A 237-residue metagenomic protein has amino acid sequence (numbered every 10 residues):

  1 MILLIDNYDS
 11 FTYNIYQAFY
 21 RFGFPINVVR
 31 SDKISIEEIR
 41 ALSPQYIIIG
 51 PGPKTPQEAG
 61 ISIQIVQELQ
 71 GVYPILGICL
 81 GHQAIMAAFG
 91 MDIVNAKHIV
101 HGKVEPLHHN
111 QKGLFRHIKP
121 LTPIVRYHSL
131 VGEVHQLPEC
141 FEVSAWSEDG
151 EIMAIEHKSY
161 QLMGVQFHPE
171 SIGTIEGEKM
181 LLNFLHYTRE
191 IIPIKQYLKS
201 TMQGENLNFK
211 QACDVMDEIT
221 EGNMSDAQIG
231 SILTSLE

Functional and structural regions predicted by a protein language model:
M1, F24-P25, Q45, P74-L76 (+3 more regions): Structural signature of beta-strand start/N-cap positions in the alpha/beta core of ABC transporter nucleotide-binding
M1-G71, I175, L182-K195: N-terminal beta1-alpha1 cap of cysteine-dependent amidohydrolase-like domains
I26-V28, I93, V143, G173: Generic structural signal for residues in well-ordered beta-strands
N27-K33, P56, P106-H108, Y127 (+1 more regions): Short gly/ser/thr-rich secondary-structure transition/capping motifs
P44-H117, L121: Cysteine-nucleophile active-site neighborhood
Q111-Y160: Catalytic beta-strand/loop cores that center a nucleophilic Ser/Cys/Thr and support acyl-enzyme chemistry
E148-T188: A glycine-centered loop/beta-turn motif at secondary-structure junctions
I192-E237: Acidic, glycine/proline-rich low-complexity segments that act as flexible tails and inter-domain linkers
